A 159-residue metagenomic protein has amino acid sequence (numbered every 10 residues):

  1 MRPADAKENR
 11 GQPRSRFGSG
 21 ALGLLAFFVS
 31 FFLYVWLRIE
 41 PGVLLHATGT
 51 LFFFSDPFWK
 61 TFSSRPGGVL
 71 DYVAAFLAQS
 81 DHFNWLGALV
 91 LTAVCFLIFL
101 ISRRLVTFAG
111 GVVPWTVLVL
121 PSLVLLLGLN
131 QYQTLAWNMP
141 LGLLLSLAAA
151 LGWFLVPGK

Functional and structural regions predicted by a protein language model:
M1-F31: Start-transfer (signal-anchor) and selected internal transmembrane alpha helices of multi-pass inner/ER membrane
S19-L25, D56-W59, V106-L118, G158-K159: Membrane-interfacial loop-to-transmembrane alpha-helix junctions, especially the N-terminal start
Y34-V94: Membrane-interface coil-to-helix junctions
S63-G67, P114-K159: Membrane-interface micro-motifs in multi-pass membrane enzymes
A74, A78, R103-T107, F154 (+1 more regions): Membrane-water interface at transmembrane helix exits
Q79-L89, T107-G110, L129-L141: Membrane-helix interface and helix-disruption motif detector
H82-F83, C95-F99, L120-L123: Eukaryotic intrinsically disordered, low-complexity segments enriched for acidic and Ser/Thr/Pro residues that serve as
T92-A109, L147-G152: Transmembrane-helix motifs of polytopic, lipid-linked glycan transferases
